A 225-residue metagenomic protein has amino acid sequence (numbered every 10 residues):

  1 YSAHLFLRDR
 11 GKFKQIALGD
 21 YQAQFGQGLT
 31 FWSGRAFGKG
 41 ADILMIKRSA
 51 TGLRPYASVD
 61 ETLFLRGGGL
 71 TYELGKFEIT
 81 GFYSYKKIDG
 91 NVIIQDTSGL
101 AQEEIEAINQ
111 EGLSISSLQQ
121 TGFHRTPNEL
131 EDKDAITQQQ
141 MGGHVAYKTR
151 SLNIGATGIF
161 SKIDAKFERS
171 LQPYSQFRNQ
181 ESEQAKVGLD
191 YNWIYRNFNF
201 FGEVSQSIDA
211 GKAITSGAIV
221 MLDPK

Functional and structural regions predicted by a protein language model:
Y1-K225: Outer-membrane beta-barrel channel domains
